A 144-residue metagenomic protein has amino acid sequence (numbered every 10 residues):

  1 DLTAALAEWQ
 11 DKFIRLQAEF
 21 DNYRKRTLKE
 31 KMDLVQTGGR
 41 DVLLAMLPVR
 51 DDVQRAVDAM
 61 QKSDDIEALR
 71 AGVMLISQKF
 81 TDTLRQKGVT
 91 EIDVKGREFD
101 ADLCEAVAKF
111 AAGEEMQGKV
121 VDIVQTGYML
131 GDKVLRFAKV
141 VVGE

Functional and structural regions predicted by a protein language model:
D1-Q54: Charge-rich, N-proximal long alpha-helical rod segments
D52-E144: Structured alpha/beta interaction-core segments
